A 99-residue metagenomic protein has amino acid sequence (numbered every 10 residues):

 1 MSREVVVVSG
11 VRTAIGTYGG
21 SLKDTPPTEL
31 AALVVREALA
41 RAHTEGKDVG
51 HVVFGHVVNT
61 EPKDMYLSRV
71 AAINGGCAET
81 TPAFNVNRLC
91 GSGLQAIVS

Functional and structural regions predicted by a protein language model:
M1-T25, E37: Condensing-enzyme catalytic core mediating Claisen C-C bond formation in acyl metabolism
T13-G16, L39-T44, I73-C77: Generic secondary-structure signature for well-ordered alpha-helical cores
S21, T25, E29, C90-L94: Short, conserved micro-motifs enriched in small and acidic residues
T28-H43, L67-A71, A96: Short, well-ordered amphipathic alpha-helical segments that serve as non-catalytic structural scaffolds within diverse
A42, G50-V57: N-terminal structural subdomain of ketosynthase/condensing enzymes
E45-H51, T80-P82: Short acidic capping loops at alpha-helix termini that bridge into adjacent secondary structure
H56-S99: Conserved catalytic cysteine-centered active-site region of acyl-thioester-dependent Claisen-condensing enzymes
